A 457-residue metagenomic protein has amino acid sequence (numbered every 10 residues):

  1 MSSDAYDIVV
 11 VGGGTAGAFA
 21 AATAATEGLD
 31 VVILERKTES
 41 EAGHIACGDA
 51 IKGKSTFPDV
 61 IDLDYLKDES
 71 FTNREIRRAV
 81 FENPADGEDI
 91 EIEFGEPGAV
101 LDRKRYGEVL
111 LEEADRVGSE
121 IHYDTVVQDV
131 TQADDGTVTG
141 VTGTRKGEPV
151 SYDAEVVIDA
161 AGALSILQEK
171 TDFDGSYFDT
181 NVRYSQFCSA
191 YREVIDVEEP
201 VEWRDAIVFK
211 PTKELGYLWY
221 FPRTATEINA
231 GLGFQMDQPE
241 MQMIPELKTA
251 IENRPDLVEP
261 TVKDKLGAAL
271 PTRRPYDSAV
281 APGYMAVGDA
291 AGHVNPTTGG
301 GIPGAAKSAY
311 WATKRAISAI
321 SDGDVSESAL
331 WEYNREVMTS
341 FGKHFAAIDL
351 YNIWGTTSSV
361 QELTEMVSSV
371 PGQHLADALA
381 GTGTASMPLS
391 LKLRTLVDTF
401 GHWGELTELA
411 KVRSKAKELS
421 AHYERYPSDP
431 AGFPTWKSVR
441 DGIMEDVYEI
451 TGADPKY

Functional and structural regions predicted by a protein language model:
S2-I33: N-terminal Rossmann-like FAD-binding beta1-loop-alpha1 element of flavoenzymes
S3-Y6, K146-V156, V280-G283: Core beta-strand elements of the Rossmann-like FAD/NAD(P) dinucleotide-binding domain in flavoenzyme oxidoreductases
G13, D115-D256: Predominantly flavin-linked oxidoreductase catalytic cores and closely associated redox partners
E27-L29, K37-P84: N-terminal FAD cofactor-binding segment of flavoenzymes
D86-L101, R223-F234: Helix-loop-beta segment of a Rossmann-like dinucleotide-binding subdomain
D89, D129, E240-T313, I320-S321 (+1 more regions): FAD/FMN-dependent oxidoreductases across multiple families
E93-E112, Q235-M243: Short beta-strand to alpha-helix junction loop
S318-Y457: C-terminal helical "tail/cap" subdomain of flavin- and related membrane-associated enzymes
